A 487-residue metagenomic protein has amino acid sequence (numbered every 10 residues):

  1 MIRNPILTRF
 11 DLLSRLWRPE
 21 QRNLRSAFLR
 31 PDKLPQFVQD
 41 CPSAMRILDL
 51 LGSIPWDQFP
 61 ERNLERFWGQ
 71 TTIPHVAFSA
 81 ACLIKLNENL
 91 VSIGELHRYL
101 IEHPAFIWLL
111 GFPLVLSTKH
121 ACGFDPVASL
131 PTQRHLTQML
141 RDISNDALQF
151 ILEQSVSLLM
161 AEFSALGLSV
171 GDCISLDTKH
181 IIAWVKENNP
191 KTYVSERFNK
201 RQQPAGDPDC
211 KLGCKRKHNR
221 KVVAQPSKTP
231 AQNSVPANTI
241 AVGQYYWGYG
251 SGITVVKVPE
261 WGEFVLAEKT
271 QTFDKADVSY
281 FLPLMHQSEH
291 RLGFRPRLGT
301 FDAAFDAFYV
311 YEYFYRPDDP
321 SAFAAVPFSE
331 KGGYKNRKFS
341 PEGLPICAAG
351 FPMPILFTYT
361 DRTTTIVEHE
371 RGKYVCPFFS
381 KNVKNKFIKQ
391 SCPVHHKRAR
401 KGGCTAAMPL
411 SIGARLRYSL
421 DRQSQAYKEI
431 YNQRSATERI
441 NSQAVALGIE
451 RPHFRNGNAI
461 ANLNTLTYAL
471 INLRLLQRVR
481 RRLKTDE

Functional and structural regions predicted by a protein language model:
M1-F78, L83-N87, P126-P131, Q138-D142 (+3 more regions): Dynamic "connector" segments at or just before major functional cores
F78-E88, N464-L475: Short, hydrophobic/amphipathic alpha-helical patches that form generic packing surfaces within helical domains
I93-A121: DNA-recognition alpha helix
L100-I101, K338-E370, S411-R455: Short amphipathic alpha-helical "interface-anchor" segments enriched in bulky aromatics
A128-D319, P327: Polybasic low-complexity intrinsically disordered regions
Q138, D142-S144, L159, P204-V223 (+1 more regions): Low-complexity, serine/threonine/proline-enriched polar segments
Q271, V278-N382: An internal, acidic/charged active-site-proximal segment that coordinates divalent cations and/or engages
H453-Y468: Membrane-interface transmembrane-helix boundary segments in multi-pass integral membrane proteins
